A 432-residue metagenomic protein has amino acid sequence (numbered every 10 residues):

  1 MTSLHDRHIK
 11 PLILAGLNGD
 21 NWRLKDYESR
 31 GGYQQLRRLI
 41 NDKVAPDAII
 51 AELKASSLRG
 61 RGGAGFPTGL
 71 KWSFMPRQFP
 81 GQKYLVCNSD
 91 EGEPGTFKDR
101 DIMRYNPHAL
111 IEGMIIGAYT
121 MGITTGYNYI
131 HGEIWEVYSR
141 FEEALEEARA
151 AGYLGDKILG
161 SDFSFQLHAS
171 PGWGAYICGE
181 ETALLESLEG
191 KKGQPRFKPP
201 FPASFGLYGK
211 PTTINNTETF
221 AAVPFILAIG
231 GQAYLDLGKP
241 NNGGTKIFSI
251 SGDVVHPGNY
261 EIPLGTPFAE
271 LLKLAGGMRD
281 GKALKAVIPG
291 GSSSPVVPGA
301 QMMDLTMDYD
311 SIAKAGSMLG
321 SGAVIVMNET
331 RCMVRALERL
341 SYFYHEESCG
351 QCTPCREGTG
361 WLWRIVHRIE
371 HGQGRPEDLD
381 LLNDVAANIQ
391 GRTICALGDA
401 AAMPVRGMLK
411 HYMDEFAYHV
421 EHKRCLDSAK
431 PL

Functional and structural regions predicted by a protein language model:
M1-K192: Iron-sulfur-cluster electron-transfer modules
Q35-A55, G81-K83, S89, K98-M103 (+5 more regions): Ferredoxin-type iron-sulfur electron-transfer modules in oxidoreductases and energy-metabolism complexes
L39-Q78, L235-D236, N241, S249 (+4 more regions): Accessory "access/gating" subregions that flank catalytic or transport cores
A64, G69-W72, T96-D99, Y138-E143 (+8 more regions): Short acidic, glycine/serine/threonine-rich loops at helix termini
T68, G92-G95, E133-Y138, A175-C178 (+10 more regions): Flexible loop/turn segments at secondary-structure boundaries
K98-A109, P211, N215, P263 (+1 more regions): Short alpha-helix boundary/capping segments
G113-G117, P263-G281: Short amphipathic, charge-patterned alpha-helical segments
Y138-L264, G276: Hydrophobic alpha-helical positions that pack around
